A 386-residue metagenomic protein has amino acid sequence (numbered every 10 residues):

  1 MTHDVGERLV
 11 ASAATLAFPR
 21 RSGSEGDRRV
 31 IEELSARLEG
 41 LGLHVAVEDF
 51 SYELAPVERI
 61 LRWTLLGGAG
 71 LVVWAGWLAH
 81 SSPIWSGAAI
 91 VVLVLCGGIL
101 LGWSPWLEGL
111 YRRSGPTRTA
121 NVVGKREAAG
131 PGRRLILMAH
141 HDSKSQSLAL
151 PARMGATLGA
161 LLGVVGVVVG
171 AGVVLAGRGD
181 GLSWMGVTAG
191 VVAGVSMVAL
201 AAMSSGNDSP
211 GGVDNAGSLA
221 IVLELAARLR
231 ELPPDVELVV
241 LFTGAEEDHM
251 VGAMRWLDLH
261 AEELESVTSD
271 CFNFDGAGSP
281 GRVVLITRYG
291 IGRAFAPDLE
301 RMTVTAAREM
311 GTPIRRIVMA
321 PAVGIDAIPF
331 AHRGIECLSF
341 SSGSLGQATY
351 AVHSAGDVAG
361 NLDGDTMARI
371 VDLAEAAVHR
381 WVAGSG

Functional and structural regions predicted by a protein language model:
M1-H3, A17-E25, L110-Y111, P151-A152 (+3 more regions): Second-shell loop/turn segments in exported
M1-R29, L41, M203-N207, G276-S279 (+2 more regions): N-terminal capping segment at the start of a domain
M1-T2, S24-D27, S104-R134, N207-G211 (+2 more regions): N-terminal signal-anchor transmembrane helix
R8-A11, R29, E33, E224 (+6 more regions): Extracytoplasmic/secreted proteins, especially bacterial periplasmic and envelope-associated proteins
S12, F18-E127, L148-V187: A non-catalytic alpha/beta surface segment that caps or lines the substrate-entry region of metallo-dependent hydrolase
L38, G124, L137-M138, S143 (+4 more regions): Alpha-helical metal-binding/catalytic segments enriched in His/Glu/Asp
A152-M154, P233, A245-L345, T349: Metal-dependent peptidase/peptidase-like ectodomains
L345-G386: His/Asp/Glu-rich mid-to-C-terminal helical/loop segments that flank catalytic regions of hydrolases
